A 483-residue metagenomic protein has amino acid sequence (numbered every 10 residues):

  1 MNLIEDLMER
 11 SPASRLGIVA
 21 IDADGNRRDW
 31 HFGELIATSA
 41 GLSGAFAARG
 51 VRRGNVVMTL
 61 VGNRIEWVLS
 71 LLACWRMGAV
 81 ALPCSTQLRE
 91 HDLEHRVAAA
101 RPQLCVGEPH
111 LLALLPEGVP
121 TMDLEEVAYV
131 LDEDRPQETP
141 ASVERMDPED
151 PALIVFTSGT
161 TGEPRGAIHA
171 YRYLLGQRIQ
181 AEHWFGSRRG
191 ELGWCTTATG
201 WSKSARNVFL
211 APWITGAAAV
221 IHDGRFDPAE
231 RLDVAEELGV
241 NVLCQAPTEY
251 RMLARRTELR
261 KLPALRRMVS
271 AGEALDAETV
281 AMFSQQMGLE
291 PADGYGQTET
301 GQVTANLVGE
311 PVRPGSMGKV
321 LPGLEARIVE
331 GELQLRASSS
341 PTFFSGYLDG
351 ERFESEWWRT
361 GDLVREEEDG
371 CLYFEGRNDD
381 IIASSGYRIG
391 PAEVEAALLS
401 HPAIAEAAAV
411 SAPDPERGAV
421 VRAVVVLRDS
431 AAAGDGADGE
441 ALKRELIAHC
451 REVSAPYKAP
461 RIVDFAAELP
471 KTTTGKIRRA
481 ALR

Functional and structural regions predicted by a protein language model:
S14-L16, Q137-F156, E163, G186-L192: Conserved pre-ATP/AMP-binding loop-to-beta segment of ANL
I18-R64, V68-L72, R89-E94, R172: Conserved AMP-binding/adenylate-forming core of the ANL superfamily
D29-G33, A152-G176, G301: Conserved AMP-binding A3 loop
A48-R49, L72, R76-D134, E138 (+3 more regions): Structural core segment of the AMP-binding/adenylate-forming
L88, C105, L243, L363-K458 (+2 more regions): AMP-binding/adenylate-forming catalytic core of the ANL superfamily
L175-C195, T199-V242, R256: Conserved AMP-binding/adenylation subdomain of ANL enzymes
V240-Q245, A254-R313, E325: Gly/Ser/Thr-rich phosphate-binding loop
K319-G323, V329-E356, I389: Conserved ATP/PPi-binding loop(s) of AMP-dependent carboxylate-activating enzymes
